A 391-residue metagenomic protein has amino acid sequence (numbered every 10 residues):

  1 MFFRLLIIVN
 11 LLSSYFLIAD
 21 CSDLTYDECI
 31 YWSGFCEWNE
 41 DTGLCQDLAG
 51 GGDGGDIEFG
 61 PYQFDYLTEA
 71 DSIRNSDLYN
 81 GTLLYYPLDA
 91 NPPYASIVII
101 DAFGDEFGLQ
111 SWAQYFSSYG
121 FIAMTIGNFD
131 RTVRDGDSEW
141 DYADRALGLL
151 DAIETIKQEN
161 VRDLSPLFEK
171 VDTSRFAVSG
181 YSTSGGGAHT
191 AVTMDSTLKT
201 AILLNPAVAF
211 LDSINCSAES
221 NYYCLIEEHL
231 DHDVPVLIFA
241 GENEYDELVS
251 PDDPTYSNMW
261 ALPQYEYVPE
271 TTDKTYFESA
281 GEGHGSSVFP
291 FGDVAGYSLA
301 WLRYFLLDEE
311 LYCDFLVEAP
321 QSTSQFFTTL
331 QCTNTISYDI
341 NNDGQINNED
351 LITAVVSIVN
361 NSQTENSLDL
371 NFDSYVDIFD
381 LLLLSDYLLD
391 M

Functional and structural regions predicted by a protein language model:
D23, Y31-D47: Extracellular Cys-Trp
Y31, I340-T364, D373-M391: Alpha-helical segments with a strong preference for the paired helices of cellulosomal dockerin domains
A49-P92: N-terminal cap/lid segment of alpha/beta-hydrolase-fold proteins
P92, D137-G186: Gly/Ser-rich "nucleophile elbow"/oxyanion-hole loop immediately N-terminal to the catalytic nucleophile in hydrolases
P92-A102: Short beta-strand element of the alpha/beta-hydrolase
G108-G127: Short amphipathic alpha-helix adjacent to the substrate-entry channel of hydrolases
K199-S287: The feature captures the conserved acid-bearing segment of alpha/beta-hydrolase catalytic domains
T272, A280-I336: Alpha/beta-hydrolase-fold serine-hydrolase catalytic core, especially in secreted/extracellular enzymes
